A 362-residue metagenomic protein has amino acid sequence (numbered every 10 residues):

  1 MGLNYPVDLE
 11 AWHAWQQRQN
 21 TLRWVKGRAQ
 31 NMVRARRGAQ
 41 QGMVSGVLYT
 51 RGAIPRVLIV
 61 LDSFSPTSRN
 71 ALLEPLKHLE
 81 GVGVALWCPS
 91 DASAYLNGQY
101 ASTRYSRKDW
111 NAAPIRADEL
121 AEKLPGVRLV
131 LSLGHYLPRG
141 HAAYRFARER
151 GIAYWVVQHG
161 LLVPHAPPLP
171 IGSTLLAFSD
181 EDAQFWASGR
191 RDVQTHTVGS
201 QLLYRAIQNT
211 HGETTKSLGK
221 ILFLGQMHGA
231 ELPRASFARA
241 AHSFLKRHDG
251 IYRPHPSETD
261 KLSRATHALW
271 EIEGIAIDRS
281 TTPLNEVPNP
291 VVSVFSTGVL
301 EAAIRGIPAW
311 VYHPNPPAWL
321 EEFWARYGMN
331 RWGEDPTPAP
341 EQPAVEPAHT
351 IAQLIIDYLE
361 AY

Functional and structural regions predicted by a protein language model:
M1-A35, G46-P66, L86, V130-S132 (+3 more regions): Short hydrophobic beta-strand segments
M1-H13, N20, A325-Y362: C-terminal amphipathic helix plus adjacent low-complexity, charged tail appended to glycosyltransferase catalytic
G2-E10, G42-G52, L58-Q201: Active-site and donor-binding regions of nucleotide-sugar-utilizing enzymes
S63-S68, S93, Y136-R139, M227-P233 (+3 more regions): Short acidic, S/G/P-rich loop/turn micro-motifs used as interaction or catalytic elements
S68-L76, V198-A268: Conserved catalytic-core segment of nucleotide-activated headgroup transferases in glycan assembly
S90-A101, L137, K246-D278, A325: Catalytic donor nucleotide-activated moiety binding site of glycosyltransferases and closely related
G172, V193, T197, T297-T350: Catalytic binding pocket for nucleotide-activated donors in carbohydrate/polymer assembly enzymes
E258-R305, A309-W310, N315-P316: Donor nucleotide-activated moiety binding/catalytic core segment of transferases that use nucleotide-activated donors
